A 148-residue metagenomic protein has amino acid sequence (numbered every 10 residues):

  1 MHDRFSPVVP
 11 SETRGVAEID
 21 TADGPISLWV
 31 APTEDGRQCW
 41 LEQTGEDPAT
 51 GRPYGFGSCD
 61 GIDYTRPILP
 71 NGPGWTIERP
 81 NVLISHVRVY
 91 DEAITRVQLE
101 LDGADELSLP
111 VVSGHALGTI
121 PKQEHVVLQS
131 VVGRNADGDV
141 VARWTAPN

Functional and structural regions predicted by a protein language model:
M1-R66, R143-N148: Extracytoplasmic low-complexity, Pro/Thr/Ser/Ala/Gly-rich segments that lie immediately after a secretion/anchoring
T21, T33, D47, L69 (+3 more regions): Acidic surface patches and DE-rich sequence motifs
I26, L83-I84, V127-L128: Short, surface-exposed coil-to-beta transition loops
W29, V87-R88, V131-R134: Primarily hydrophobic membrane-targeting regions of prokaryotic envelope proteins
S58-H86: Extracellular ectodomain segments of secreted/surface proteins
P70-G72, Y90, G138: Mitochondrial intermembrane space
S85-A93: Structural motif
R96-N148: Ser/Thr-rich low-complexity repeats and stalk/linker segments
